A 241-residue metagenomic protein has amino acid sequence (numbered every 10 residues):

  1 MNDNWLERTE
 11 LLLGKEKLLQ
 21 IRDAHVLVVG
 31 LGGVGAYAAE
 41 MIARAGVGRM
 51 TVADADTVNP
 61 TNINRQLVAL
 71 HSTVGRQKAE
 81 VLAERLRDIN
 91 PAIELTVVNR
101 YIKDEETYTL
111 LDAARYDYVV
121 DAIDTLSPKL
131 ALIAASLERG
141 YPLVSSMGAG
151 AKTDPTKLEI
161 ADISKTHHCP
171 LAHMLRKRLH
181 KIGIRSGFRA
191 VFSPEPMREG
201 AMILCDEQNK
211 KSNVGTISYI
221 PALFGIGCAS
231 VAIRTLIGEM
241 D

Functional and structural regions predicted by a protein language model:
M1-V26, P60: N-terminal charged helix/coil linker that caps or initiates catalytic domains
N2, A114-Y118, T125-P128, E138 (+4 more regions): Glycine-rich phosphate/adenylate-binding loop
V28-G30, A53: Conserved N-terminal Rossmann-fold NAD(P)-binding element of oxidoreductases
V34: Hydrophobic/small residue at the entry helix of a nucleotide-binding pocket
V47, V52-N90: Glycine-rich phosphate-binding loop and adjoining beta1-alpha1-beta2 segment of Rossmann-like nucleotide-binding folds
N99-Y101: Conserved acidic residues
E105-Y116: Short amphipathic alpha-helix with an adjacent loop that forms part of the alpha/beta core around
